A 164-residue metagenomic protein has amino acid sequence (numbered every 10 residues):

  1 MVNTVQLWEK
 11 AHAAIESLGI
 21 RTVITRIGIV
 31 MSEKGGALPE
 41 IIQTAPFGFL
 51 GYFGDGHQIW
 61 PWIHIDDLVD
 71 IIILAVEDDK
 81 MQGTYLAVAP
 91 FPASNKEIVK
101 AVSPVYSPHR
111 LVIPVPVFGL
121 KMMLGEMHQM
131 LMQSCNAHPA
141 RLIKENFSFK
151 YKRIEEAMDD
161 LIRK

Functional and structural regions predicted by a protein language model:
M1, G28-G35, D55-I65: Glycine-rich "substrate-gating" loop/helix at the edge of Rossmann-like oxidoreductase active sites
M1-I24: Active-site Tyr-X1-5-Lys
Q6, L18-I20, M31-E40, A75-Y85: Glycine/proline-rich active-site loop of Rossmann-fold NAD(P)-dependent oxidoreductases
I41-G54, P108, V112, A140: A short C-terminal helix-loop "cap" of Rossmann-like NAD(P)-dependent dehydrogenase/epimerase domains
I42-L50, Q58-P92: Alpha-helical substrate-binding/gating segment
L68, I72, A87, I98 (+2 more regions): Non-catalytic, hydrophobic alpha-helical segments
D78-E126, D159-K164: Mid/C-terminal beta-alpha module of Rossmann-like enzyme folds, strongest in SDR-family dehydrogenases/epimerases
Q129-K164: C-terminal amphipathic/interface module of NAD(P)-dependent oxidoreductases and related NAD-binding regulators
